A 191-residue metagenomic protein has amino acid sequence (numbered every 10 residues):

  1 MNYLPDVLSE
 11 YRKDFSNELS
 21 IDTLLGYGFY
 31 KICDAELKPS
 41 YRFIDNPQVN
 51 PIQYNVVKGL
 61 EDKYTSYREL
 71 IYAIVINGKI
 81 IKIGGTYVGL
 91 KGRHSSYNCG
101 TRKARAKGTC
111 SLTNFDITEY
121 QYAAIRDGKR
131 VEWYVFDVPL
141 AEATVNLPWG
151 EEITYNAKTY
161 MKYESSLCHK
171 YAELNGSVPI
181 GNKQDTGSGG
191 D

Functional and structural regions predicted by a protein language model:
M1-E69, A73-I81, T86-D191: Boundary/linker segments flanking structured domains
